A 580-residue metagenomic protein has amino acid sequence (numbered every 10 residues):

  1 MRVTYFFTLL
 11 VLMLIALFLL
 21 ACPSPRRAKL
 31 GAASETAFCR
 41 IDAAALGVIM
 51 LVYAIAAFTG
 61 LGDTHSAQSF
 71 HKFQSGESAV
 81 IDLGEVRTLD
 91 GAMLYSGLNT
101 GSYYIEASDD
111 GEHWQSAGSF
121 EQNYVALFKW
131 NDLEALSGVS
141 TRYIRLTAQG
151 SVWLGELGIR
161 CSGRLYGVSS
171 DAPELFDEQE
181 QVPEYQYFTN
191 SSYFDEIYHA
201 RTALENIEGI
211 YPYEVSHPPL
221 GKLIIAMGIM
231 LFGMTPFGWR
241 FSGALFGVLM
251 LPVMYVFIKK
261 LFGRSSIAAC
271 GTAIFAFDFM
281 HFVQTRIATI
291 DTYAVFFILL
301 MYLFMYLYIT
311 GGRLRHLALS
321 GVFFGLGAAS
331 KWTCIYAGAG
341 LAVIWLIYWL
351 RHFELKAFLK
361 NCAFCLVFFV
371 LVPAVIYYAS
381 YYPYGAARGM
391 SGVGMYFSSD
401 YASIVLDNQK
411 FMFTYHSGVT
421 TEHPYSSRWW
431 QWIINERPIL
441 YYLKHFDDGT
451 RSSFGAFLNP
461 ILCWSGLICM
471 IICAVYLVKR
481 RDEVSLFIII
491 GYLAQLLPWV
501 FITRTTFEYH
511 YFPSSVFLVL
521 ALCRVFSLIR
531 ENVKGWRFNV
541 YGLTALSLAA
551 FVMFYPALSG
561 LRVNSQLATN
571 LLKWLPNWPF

Functional and structural regions predicted by a protein language model:
M1-A45, I49-I81, R164, D177 (+6 more regions): Transmembrane helical bundles and short interhelical boundary loops of multi-pass, membrane-embedded
L20-P25, H445-G449, S453-R481: Hydrophobic, aromatic-rich transmembrane alpha-helices and their immediate juxtamembrane boundary segments
R27-G31, A56-G118, Y124-Y193: Aromatic, loop-rich ligand-recognition surfaces of beta-strand-rich domains
W239, G243, M280-A294, T333: Short acidic/glycine- and proline-prone juxtamembrane loop motifs at membrane-interface regions of multi-pass membrane
F241-F262, L300-F304, I472: Transmembrane-helix motifs of polytopic, lipid-linked glycan transferases
M254-F277, T310-L319: Transmembrane-helix signature of polytopic, membrane-embedded enzymes that assemble or transfer cell-envelope glycans
T272, H316-W332, Q495-L496: Membrane-interface alpha helices of multi-pass inner-membrane proteins
M301-L317, G327, L346-F353: Membrane-interface transmembrane helices that cradle and orient dolichyl/undecaprenyl
